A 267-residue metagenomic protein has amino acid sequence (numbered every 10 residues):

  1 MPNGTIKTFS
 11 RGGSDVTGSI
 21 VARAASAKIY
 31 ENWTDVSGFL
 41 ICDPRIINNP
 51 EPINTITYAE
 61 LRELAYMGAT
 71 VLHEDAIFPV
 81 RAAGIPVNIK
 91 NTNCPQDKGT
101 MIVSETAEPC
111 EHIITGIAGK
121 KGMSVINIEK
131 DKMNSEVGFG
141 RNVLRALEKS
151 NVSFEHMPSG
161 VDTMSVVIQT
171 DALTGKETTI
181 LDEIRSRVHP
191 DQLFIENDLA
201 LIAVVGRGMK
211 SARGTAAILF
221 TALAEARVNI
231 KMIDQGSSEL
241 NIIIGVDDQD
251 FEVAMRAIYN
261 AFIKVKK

Functional and structural regions predicted by a protein language model:
M1-S237, N241-K267: C-terminal catalytic "cap/lid" subdomain
